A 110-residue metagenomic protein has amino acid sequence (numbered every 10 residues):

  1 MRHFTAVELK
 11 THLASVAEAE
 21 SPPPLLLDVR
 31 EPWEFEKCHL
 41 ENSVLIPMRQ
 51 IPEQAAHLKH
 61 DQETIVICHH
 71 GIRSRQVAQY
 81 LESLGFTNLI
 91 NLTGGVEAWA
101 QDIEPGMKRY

Functional and structural regions predicted by a protein language model:
M1-L25, P32-E63, I72-Y110: Rhodanese-like catalytic fold shared by cysteine-dependent sulfurtransferases and DSP/PTP-type phosphatases
I67: Short, surface-exposed ligand- or partner-binding patches at beta-edge/loop junctions that are enriched in aromatics
